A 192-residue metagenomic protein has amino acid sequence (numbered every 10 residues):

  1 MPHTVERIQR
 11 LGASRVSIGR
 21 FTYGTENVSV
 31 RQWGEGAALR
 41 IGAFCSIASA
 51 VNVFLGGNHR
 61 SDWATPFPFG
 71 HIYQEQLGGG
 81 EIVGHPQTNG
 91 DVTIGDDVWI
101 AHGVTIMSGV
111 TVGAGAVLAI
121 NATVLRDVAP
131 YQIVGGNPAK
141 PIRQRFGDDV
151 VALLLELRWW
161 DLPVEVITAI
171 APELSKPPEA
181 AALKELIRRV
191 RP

Functional and structural regions predicted by a protein language model:
M1-R10, G19, G113, R189-P192: Non-catalytic N-terminal targeting/anchoring module and adjacent flexible stem/linker that precedes the structured
H3, A13, F69-I106, P138-P192: C-terminal segments of enzyme domains that contribute to small-molecule binding surfaces
E6-I8, S17, Y23-S108: Flexible, glycine/small-residue-enriched loop-and-beta-strand segment within the central core of proteins
R40, T93, W99, T111 (+2 more regions): Glycine-/alanine-rich, low-charge beta-solenoid repeats
V51, I106, A122-V124, A139: Short coil-to-beta-strand initiation/turn motif
G57-N58, V128, Q144-R145: Conserved catalytic-core motifs of eukaryotic protein kinase domains, centered on the activation segment
R126, P130-Q132, K140: Glycine-centered loop/turn positions within well-structured domains that cap or flank conserved ligand/cofactor-binding
